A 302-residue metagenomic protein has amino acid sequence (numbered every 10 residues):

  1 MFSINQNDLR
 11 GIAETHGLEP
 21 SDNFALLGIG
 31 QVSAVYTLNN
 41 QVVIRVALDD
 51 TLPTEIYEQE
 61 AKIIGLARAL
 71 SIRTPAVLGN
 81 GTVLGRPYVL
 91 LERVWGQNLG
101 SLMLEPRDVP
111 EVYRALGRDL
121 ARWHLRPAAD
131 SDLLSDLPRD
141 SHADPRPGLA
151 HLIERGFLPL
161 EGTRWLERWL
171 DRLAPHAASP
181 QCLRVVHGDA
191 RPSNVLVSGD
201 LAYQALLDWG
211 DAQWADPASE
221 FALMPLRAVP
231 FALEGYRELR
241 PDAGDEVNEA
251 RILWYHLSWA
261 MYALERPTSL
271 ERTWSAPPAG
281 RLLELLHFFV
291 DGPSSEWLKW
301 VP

Functional and structural regions predicted by a protein language model:
F2-P20, W95, V109-R114, A121-G188 (+3 more regions): An alpha-helical support segment within catalytic cores of ATP-dependent transferases
E19-F24, L160-L166, D242-I252: Short, surface-exposed acidic
N23-D140: ATP-binding pocket architecture of kinase catalytic cores
G28-N39, I44, D171-F221: Active-site acidic catalytic loop and adjacent metal/ATP-binding pocket of ATP-dependent phosphoryl transfer enzymes
V32-S33, A115, S179, W214-P302: Helix-rich C-terminal or lid/interface subdomains of diverse kinases
A67-R68, M103, I153, G199 (+4 more regions): Short, flexible helix/strand-to-coil boundary loops that buttress conserved ligand/catalytic motifs in alpha/beta
R73, R107-V109, Q181, D245-N248: Membrane-helix interface segments
